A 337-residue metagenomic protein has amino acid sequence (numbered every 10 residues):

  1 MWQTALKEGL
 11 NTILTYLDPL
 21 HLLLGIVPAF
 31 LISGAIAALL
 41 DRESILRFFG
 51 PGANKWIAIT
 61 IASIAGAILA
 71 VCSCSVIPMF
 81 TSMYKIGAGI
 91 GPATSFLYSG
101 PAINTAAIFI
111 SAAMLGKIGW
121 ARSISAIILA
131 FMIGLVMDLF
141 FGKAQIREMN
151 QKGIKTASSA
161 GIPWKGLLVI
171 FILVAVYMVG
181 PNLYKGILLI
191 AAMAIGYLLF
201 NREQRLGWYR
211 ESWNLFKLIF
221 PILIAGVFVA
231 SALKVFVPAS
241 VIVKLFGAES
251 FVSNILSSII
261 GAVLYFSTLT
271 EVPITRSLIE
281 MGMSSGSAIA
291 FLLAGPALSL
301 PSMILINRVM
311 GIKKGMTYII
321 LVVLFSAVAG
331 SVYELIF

Functional and structural regions predicted by a protein language model:
M1-I13, L20-L23, Q151-I219: Hydrophobic transmembrane alpha-helices of multi-pass small-molecule transporters
L10-W56, L215-G247: Helix-loop-helix hairpins and the membrane-proximal interhelical loops of multi-pass alpha-helical transport proteins
H21-P28, I124-L129, L183-I190, M283-P296: Structural signature of hydrophobic alpha-helical transmembrane segments
A29-A35, I127-D138, G166-M178, L188-L198 (+2 more regions): Hydrophobic core segments of alpha-helical transmembrane domains in multi-pass membrane transport and ion-translocation
F48, A112-I162, V179-Y184, L305-F337: Juxtamembrane and boundary regions of transmembrane helices in multi-pass small-molecule transporters and channels
F49, Y177-T270, I274: Transmembrane helical segments that form the transport core of multi-pass membrane transport proteins
N54, G66-I124, S231-K314, I319: Membrane-interfacial helix-loop connectors
I57-I64, K155-W164, L168-I172, N214-F228 (+2 more regions): Small-residue-rich segments of transmembrane alpha-helices in multi-pass membrane proteins, especially helix faces
